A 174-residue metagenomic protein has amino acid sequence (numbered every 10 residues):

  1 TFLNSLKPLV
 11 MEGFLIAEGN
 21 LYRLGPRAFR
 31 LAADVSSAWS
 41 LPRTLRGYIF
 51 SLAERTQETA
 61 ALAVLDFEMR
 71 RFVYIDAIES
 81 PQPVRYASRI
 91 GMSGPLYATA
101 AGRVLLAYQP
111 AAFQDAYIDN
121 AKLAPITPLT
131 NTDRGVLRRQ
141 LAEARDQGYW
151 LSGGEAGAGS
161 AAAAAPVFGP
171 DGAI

Functional and structural regions predicted by a protein language model:
L6-K7: Short, hydrophobic-biased segments on the C-terminal half of alpha helices that form "recognition helices"
E12-G13: Glycine-centered, phosphate/nucleic-acid-interacting loop/turn motifs that mediate DNA/RNA or nucleotide
I16, D66-F67, G154-G159: A short beta-turn/loop motif at secondary-structure boundaries
R23-N120: Amphipathic alpha-helical effector-binding/dimerization core of metabolite-sensing transcriptional regulators
L123-A124: Short glycine/proline- and acidic residue-enriched helix-loop micro-motifs that form flexible lids or anion-recognition
T127-I174: Extended hydrophobic
